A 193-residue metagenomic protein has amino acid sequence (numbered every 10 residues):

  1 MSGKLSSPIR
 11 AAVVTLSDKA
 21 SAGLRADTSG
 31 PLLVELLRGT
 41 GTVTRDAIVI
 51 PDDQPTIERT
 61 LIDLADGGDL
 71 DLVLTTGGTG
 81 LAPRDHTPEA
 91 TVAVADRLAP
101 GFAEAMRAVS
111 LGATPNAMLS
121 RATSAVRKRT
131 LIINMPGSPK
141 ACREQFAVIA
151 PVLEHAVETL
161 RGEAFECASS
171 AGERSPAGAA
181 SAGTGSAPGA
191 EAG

Functional and structural regions predicted by a protein language model:
M1-G193: Non-catalytic beta/alpha edge segments that cap or flank active sites
